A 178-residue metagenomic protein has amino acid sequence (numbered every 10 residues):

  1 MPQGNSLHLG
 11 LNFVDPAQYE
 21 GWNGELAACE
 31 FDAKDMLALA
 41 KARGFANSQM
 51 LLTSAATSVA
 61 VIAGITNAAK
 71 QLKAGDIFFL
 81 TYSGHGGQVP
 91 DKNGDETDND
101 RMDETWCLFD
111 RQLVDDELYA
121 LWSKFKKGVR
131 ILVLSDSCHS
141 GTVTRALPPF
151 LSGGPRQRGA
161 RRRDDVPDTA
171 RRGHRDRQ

Functional and structural regions predicted by a protein language model:
M1-D100, G128: Boundary/activation segment at the start of structured domains
A27-D32, G87-Q178: Cysteine protease catalytic core and zymogen-processing segment of caspase-like enzymes
